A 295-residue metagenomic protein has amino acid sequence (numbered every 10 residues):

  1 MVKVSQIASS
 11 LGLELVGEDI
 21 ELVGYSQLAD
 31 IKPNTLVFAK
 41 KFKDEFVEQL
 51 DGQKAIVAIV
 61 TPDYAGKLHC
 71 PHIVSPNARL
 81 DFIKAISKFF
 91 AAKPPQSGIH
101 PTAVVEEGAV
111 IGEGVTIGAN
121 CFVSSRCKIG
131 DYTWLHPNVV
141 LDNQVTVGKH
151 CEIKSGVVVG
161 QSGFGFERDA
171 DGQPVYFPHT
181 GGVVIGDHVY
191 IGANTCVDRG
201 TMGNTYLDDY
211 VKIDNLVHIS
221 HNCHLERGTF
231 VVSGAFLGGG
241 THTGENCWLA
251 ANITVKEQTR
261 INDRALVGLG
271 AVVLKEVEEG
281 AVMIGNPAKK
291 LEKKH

Functional and structural regions predicted by a protein language model:
M1-T102, H150, G156-V157, Q161-Y176 (+2 more regions): Terminal amphipathic alpha-helical/low-complexity segments used for targeting or macromolecular assembly
F38, G98-L291: Structural signal for interior beta-strand "rungs" in well-ordered beta-sheet cores of soluble enzyme domains
